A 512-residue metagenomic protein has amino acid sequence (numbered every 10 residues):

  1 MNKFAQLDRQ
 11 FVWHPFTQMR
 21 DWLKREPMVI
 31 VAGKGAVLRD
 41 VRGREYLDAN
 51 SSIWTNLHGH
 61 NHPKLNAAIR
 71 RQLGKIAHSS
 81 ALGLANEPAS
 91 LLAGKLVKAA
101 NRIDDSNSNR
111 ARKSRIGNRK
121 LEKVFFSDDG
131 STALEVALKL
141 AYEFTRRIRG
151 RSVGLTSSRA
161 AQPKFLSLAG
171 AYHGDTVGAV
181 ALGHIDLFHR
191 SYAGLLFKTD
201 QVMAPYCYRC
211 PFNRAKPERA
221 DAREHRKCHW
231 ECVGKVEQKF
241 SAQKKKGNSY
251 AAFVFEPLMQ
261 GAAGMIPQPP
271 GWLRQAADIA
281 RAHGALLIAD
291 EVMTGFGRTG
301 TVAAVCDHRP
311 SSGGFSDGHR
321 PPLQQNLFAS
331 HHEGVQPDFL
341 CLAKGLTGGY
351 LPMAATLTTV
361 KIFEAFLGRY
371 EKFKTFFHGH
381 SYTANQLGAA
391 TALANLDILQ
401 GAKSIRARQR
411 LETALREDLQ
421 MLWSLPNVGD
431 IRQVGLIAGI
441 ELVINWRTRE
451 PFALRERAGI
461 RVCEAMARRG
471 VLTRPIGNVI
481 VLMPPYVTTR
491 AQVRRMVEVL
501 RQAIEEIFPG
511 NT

Functional and structural regions predicted by a protein language model:
M1-D105, G117-V153, S157-R309, G313-S316 (+1 more regions): Conserved N-terminal phosphate-binding loop of PLP-dependent enzymes in the Aspartate aminotransferase
